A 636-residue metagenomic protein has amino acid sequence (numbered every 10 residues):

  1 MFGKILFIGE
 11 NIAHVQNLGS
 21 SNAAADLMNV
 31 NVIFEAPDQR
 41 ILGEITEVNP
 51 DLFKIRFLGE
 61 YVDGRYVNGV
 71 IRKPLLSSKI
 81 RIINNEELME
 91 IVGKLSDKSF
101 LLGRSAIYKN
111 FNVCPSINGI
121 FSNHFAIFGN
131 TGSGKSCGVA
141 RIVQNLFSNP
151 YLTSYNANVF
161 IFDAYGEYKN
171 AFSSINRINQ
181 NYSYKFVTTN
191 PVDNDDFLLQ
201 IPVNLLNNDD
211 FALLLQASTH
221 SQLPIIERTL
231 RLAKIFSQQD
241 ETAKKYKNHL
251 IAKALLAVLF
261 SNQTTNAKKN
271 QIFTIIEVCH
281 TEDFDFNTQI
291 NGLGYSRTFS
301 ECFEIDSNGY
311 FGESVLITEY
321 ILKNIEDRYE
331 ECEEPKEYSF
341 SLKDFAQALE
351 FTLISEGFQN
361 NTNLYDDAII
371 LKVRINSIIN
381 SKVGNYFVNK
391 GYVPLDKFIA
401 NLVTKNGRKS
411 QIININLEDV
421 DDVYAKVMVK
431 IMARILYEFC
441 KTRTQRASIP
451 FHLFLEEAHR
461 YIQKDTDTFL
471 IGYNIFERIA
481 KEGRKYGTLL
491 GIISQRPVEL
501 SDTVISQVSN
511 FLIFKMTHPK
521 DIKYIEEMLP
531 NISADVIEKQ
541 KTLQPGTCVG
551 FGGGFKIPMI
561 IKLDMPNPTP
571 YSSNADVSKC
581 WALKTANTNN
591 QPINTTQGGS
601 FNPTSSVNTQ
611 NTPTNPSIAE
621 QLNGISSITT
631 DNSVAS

Functional and structural regions predicted by a protein language model:
M1-G129, C137-T153, R446-I449, A635-S636: Basic- and hydrophobic-enriched, low-structure N-terminal and domain-boundary segments that flank ATP-binding catalytic
L101-T189, D502, G550, A582-L583 (+2 more regions): Glycine-rich phosphate-binding loop of nucleotide-binding enzymes
I120, S148-Y155, N406-G407, T442-A447 (+2 more regions): Conserved catalytic network of the ASCE P-loop NTPase/AAA+ motor domain
S122, Y165-Y168, D419-D421, H459-R460 (+4 more regions): Conserved nucleotide-binding/hydrolysis micro-motifs of P-loop NTPases
N156-N158, S410-I412, S448-F451, Y486-G491: Loop/turn-to-beta-strand initiation segments
G166-N170, P202-R478: P-loop NTPase motor domains
A217, I471-G472, E477-E482, Y486-K562: Conserved ATP-driven motor cores of ASCE-family P-loop NTPases powering translocation/secretion/packaging/pilus
P545-S636: Conserved P-loop NTPase motor module
